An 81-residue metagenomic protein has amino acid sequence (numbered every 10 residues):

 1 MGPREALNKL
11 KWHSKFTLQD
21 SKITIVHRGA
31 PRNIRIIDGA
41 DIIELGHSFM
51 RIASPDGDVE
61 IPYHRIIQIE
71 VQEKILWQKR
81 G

Functional and structural regions predicted by a protein language model:
M1-G57: N-terminal recruitment modules of adaptor/scaffold proteins
A53-G81: Short, compact, well-ordered microdomains
